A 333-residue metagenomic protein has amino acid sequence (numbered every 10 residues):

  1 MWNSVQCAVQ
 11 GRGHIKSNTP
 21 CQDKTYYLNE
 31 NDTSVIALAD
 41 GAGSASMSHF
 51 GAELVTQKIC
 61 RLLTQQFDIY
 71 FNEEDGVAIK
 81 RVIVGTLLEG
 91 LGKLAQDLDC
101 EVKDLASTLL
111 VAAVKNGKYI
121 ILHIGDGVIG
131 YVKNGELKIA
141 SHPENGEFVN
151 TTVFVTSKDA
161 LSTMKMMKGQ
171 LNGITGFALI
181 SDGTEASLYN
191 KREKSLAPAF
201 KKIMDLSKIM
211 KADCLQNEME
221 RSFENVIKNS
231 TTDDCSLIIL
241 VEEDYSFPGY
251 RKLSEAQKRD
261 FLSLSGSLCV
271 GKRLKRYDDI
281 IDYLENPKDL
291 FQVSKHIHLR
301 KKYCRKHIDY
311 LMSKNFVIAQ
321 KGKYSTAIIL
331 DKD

Functional and structural regions predicted by a protein language model:
M1-R61, G127, D159-L161, T231-T232 (+1 more regions): N-terminal entry segment of metal-dependent catalytic domains or homologous docking segments
V5-P20, L88-C100, Y131-N172, S207-K228: PP2C/PPM family metal-dependent serine/threonine protein phosphatase catalytic domain, recognizing the conserved
T19-N29, V102-N116, I120, E144-Y189: Acidic loop->beta-strand submotif enriched in PP2C/PPM serine/threonine phosphatases
T33-V35, Y119-I120, I129, L137-K138 (+2 more regions): Hydrophobic residues embedded in beta-strands of well-ordered beta-sheets
I36-D40, L122-I124, A178-I180: Short hydrophobic beta-strand that contains or immediately precedes a catalytic carboxylate
K58-Q96, P198-M219: Helix-loop-helix
F71-G130, M164-L171: Catalytic core of PPM/PP2C metal-dependent serine/threonine phosphatase domains
T163-D333: C-terminal catalytic subdomain
